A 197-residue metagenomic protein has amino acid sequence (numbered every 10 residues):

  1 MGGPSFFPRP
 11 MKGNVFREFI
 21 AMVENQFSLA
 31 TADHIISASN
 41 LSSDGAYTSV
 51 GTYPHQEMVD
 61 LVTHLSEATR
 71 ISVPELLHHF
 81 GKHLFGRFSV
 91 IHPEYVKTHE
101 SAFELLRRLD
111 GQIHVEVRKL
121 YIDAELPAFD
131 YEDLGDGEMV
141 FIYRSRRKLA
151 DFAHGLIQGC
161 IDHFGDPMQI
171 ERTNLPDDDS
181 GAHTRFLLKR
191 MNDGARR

Functional and structural regions predicted by a protein language model:
G2-D44: Charged, compositionally biased N-terminal leader segments and the immediate start of the first structured element
G13, A150-D151: Loop/helix-junction capping segments adjacent to catalytic residues or to phosphate/diphosphate-binding pockets
I20, V59-T63, Q158: Predominant activation on well-ordered alpha-helical scaffold segments within soluble catalytic domains
A21, V140-Y143, I157: Short cationic amphipathic helices and targeting signals
A30-A68: Long amphipathic alpha-helical segments
E57-A150: Amphipathic interaction/junction segments at domain boundaries or subunit interfaces
D123-I142, R147-L149, D166-R197: Short terminal or interdomain "cap/linker" segment that borders an active site or interface and mediates
F152-G165: Short, non-transmembrane amphipathic alpha-helical segments
